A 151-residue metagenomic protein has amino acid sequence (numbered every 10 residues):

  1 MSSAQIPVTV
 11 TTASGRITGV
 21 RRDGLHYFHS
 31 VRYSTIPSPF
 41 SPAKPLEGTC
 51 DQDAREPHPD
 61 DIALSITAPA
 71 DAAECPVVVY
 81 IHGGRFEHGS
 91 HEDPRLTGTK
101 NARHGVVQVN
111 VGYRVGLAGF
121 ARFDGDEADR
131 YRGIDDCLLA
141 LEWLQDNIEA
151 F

Functional and structural regions predicted by a protein language model:
S2-I134: Non-catalytic accessory segments of hydrolases
A128-E149: Alpha/beta-hydrolase active-site loop
